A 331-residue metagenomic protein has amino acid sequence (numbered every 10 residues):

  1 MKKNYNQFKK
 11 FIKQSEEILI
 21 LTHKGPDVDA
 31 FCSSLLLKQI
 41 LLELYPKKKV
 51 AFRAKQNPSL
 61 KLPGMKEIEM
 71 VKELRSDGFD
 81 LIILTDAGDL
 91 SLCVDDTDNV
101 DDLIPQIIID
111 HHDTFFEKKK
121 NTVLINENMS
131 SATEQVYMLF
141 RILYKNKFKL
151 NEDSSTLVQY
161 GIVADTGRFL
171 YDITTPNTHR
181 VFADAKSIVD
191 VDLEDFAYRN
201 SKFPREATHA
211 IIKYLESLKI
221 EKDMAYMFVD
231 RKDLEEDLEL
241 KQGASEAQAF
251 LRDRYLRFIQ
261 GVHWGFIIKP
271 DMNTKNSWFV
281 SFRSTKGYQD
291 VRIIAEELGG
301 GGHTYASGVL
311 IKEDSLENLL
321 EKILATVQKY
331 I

Functional and structural regions predicted by a protein language model:
M1-Q7, T97-I107, E127-V136: An acidic intrinsically disordered interaction segment
K2-K24, A30-M65, E73-D80, T166-E297 (+1 more regions): Hydrophobic helix-and-loop "lid/oligomerization" segment in the mid-to-C-terminal part of catalytic domains
D27-D29, D86, D110, D165: Acidic active-site catalytic centers that drive phospho-/nucleotidyl reactions and related ester hydrolyses
L37-K38, N99-D102, L124-I125, R180: Glycine-rich, phosphate-binding/catalytic loops in enzymes
G64-T122: Active-site cofactor/cluster-binding pocket
K72-E73, D95-D98, V123-I125, F148 (+2 more regions): A generic local secondary-structure boundary/capping motif
L90, T114, A164, K232-E235: A short, flexible beta-alpha/helix-coil linker loop
H111-V181: Short alpha-helices
